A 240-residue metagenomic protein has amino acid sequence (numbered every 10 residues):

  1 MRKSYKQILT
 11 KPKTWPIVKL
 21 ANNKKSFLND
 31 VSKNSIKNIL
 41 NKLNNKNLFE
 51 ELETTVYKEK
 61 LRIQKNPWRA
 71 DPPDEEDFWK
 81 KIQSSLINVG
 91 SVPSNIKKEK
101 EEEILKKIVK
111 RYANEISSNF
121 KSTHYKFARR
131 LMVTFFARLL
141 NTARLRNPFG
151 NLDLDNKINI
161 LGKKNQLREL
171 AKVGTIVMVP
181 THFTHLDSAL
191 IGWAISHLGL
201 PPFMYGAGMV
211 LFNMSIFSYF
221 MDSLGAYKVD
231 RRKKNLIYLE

Functional and structural regions predicted by a protein language model:
R2-V177, H182-W193, F212-L224: Membrane-anchoring hydrophobic helices of lipid-metabolizing enzymes
G199-E240: Catalytic or ion-translocation cores adjacent to nucleophile or general acid/base/metal-coordination motifs in diverse
